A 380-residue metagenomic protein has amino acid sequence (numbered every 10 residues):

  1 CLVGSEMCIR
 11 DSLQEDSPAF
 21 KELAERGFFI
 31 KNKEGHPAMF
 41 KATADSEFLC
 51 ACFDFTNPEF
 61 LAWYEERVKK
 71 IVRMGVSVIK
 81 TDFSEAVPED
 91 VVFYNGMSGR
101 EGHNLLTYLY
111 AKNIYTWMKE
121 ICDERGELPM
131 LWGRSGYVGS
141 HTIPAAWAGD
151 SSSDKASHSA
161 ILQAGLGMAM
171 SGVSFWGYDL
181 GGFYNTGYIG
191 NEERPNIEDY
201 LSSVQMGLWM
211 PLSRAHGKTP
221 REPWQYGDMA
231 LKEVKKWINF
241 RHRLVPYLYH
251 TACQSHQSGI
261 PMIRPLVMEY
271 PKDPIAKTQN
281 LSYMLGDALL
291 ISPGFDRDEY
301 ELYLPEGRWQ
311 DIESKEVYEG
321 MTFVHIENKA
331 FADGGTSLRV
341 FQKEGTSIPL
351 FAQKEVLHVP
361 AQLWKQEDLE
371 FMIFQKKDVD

Functional and structural regions predicted by a protein language model:
C1-G4, C8-I9: Single conserved hydrophobic/aromatic residue that forms the stacking wall/gate of nucleotide- or nucleobase-binding
L13-H36, G190-Q205: Aromatic- and acidic-residue-enriched segments that line the glycan-binding/catalytic groove of carbohydrate-active
F20-A42, R100-K112, W147-G167: Acidic, His- and aromatic-enriched active-site or binding-groove loops in soluble protein domains that engage sugars
F20-K70, M74, S347-P349, Q353-D380: Mature extracytoplasmic enzyme cores
T43-R67, V92-Y108, P144-K155, G181-G190 (+1 more regions): The substrate-binding groove and active-site-proximal loops of carbohydrate-active enzymes, especially glycoside
F53-Y137: Active-site neighborhood of glycoside hydrolase catalytic domains
F60-I71, Y110, I161, E233 (+1 more regions): Alpha-helical packing segments of well-folded alpha/beta enzyme cores
Y115-I121, P129, G136-A146, M168-Y178 (+1 more regions): Catalytic core of carbohydrate-active enzymes
